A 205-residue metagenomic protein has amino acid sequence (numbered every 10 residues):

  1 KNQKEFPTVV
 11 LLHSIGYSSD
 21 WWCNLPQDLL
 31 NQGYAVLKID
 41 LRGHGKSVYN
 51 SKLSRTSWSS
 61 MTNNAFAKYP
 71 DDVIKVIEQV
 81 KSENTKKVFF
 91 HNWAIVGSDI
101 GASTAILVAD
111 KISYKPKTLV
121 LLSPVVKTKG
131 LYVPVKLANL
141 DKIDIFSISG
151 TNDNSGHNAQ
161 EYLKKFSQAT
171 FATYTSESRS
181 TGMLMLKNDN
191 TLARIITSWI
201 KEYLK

Functional and structural regions predicted by a protein language model:
F6-S14: Short beta-strand element of the alpha/beta-hydrolase
I15-P26: The serine-hydrolase catalytic nucleophile loop
L30-R55: Conserved alpha/beta-hydrolase
S57-N84: Alpha/beta-hydrolase active-site loop
K86-D99: Alpha/beta-hydrolase fold nucleophile elbow
Y114-V126: A conserved short beta-strand
S123-S176: The feature captures the conserved acid-bearing segment of alpha/beta-hydrolase catalytic domains
S178-D189: Catalytic histidine-centered segment of alpha/beta-hydrolase-like enzymes
